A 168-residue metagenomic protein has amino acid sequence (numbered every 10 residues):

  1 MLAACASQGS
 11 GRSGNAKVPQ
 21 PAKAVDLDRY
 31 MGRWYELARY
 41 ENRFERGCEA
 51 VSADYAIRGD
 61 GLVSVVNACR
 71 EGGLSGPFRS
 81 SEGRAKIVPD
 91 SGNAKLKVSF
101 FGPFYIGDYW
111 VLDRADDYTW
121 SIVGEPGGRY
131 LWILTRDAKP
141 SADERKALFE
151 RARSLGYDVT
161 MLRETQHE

Functional and structural regions predicted by a protein language model:
L2-E168: A beta-rich soluble binding module of mature secreted/lumenal proteins
